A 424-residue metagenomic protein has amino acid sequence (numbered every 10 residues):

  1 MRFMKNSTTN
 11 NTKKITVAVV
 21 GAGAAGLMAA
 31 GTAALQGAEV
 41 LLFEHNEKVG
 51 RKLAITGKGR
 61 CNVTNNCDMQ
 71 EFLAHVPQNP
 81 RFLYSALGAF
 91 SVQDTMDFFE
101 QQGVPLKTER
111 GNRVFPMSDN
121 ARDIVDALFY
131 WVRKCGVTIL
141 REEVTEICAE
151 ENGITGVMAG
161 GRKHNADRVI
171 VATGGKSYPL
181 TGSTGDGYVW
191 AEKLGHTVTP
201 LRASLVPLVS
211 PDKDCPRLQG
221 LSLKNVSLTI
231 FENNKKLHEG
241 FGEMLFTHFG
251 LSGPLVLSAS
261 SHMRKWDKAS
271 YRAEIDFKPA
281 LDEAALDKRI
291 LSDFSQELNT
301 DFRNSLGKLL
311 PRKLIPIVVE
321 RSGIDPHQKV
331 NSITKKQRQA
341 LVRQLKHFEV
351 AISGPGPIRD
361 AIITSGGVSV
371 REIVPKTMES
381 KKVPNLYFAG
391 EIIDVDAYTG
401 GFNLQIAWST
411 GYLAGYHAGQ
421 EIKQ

Functional and structural regions predicted by a protein language model:
K13-I15, A159-R168, E239-G240: Core beta-strand elements of the Rossmann-like FAD/NAD(P) dinucleotide-binding domain in flavoenzyme oxidoreductases
T16-L42, A414-G419: N-terminal Rossmann-like FAD-binding beta1-loop-alpha1 element of flavoenzymes
A18-V20, F43, V144, H164-P179 (+2 more regions): Short hydrophobic core segments
A34-K58: Glycine-rich FAD pyrophosphate-binding loop
E47-I55, V63, M69-Q70, P105 (+2 more regions): An anion/pyrophosphate-binding glycine-rich loop and adjacent beta-alpha core in soluble alpha-beta enzymes
R60-T108: Glycine-rich active-site loop/strand segments that organize a redox cofactor
L140-E143, P316-D396: A glycine-rich dinucleotide-binding beta-alpha-beta segment and adjacent secondary-structure elements that constitute
L140-G153: A conserved short coil-to-beta-strand element within the FAD-binding core of flavoproteins
